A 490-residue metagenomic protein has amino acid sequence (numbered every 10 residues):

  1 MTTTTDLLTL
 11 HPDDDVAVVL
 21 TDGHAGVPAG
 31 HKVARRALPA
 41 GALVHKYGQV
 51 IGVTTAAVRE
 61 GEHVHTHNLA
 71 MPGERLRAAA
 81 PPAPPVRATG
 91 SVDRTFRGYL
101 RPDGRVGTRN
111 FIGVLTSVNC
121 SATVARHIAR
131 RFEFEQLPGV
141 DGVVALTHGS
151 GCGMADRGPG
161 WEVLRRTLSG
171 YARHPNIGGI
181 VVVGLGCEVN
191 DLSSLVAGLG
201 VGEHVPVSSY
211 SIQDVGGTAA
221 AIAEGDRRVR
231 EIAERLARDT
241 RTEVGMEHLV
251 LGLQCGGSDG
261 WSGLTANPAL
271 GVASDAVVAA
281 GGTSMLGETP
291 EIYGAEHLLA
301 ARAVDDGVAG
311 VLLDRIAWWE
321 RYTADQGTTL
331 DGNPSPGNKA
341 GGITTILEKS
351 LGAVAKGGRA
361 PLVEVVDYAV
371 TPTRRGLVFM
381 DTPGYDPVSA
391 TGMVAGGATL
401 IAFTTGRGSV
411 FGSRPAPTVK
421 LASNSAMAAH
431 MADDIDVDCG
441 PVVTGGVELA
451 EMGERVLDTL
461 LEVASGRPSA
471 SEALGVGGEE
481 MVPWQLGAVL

Functional and structural regions predicted by a protein language model:
T2-L400, S409, A416-L490: Metallocofactor- and cofactor-centric catalytic cores in central/energy metabolism, strongly enriched
T405: Short secondary-structure boundary segments
